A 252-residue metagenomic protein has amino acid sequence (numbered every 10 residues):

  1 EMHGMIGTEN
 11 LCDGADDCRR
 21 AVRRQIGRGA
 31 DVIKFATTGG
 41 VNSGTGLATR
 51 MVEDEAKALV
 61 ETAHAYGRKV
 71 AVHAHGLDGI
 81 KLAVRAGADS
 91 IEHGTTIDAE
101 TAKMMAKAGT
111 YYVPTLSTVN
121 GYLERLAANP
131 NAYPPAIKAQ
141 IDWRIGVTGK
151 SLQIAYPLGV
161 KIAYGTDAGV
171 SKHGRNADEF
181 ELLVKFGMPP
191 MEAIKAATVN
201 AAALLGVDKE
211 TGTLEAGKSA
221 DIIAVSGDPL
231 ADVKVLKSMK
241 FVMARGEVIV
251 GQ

Functional and structural regions predicted by a protein language model:
E1, G39-S43, A74-K81, T96-A99 (+2 more regions): Active-site environment of divalent metal-dependent phosphoester hydrolases
E1-R68, T101-K103, A108-P134: Divalent-metal coordination cores built from histidine and acidic residues
I33-F35, V70-V72, I91-E92, Y112-P114 (+1 more regions): Hydrophobic faces of well-ordered beta-strands that scaffold small-molecule active sites in alpha/beta enzyme cores
V52-A58, A71-V84: N-terminal active-site wall of soluble small-molecule enzyme domains
A65-K69, Y133-A136, D142-P229: His/Asp/Glu-enriched, well-ordered alpha-helical/loop segment that forms or immediately abuts the divalent-metal
R85-S90, A106-Y111, N131-A132, G159-K161 (+1 more regions): Glycine-enriched alpha-helix->loop->beta-strand junction motifs that scaffold or abut catalytic
